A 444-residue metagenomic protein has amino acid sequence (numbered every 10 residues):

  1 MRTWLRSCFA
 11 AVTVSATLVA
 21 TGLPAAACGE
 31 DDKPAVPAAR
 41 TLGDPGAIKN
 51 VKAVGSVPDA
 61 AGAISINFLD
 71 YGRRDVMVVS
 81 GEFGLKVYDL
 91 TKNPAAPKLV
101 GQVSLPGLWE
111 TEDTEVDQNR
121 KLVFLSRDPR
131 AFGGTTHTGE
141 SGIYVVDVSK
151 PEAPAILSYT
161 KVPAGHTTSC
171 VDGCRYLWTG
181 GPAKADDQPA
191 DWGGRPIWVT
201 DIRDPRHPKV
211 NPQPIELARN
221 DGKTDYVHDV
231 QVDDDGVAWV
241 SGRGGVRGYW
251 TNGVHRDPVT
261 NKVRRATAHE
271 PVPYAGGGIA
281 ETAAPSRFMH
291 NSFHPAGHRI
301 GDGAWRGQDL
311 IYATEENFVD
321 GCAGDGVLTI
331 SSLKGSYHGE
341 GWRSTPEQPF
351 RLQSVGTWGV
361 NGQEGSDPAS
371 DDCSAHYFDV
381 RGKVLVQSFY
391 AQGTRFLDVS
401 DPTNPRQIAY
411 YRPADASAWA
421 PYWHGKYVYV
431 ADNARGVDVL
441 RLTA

Functional and structural regions predicted by a protein language model:
M1-S7: Bacterial Sec-dependent N-terminal signal peptides
C8-A444: Feature marking well-ordered beta-strand scaffolds used for ligand recognition
